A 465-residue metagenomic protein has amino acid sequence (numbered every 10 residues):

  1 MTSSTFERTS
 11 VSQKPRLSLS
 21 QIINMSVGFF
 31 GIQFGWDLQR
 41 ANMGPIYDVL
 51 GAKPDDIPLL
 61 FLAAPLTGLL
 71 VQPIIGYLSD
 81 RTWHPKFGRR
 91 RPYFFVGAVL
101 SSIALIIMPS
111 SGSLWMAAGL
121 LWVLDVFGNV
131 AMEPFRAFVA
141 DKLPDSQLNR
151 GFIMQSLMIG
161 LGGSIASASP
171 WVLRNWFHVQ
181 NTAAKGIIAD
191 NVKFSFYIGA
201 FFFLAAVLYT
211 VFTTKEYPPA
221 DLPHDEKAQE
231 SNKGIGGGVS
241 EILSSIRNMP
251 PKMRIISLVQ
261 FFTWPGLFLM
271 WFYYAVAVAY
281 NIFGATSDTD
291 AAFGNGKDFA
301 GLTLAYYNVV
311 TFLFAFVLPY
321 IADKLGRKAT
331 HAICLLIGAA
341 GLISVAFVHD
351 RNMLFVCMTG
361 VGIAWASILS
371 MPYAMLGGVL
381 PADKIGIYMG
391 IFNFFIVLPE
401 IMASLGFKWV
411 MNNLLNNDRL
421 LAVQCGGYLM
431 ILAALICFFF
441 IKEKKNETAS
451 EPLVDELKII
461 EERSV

Functional and structural regions predicted by a protein language model:
M1-S20, G112-G119, V130-A131, F135 (+2 more regions): Intracellular loop-helix junctions on the cytosolic face of multi-pass helical membrane proteins
E7-P65, R254-V259, T263-D288: Helix-loop boundary and gating motifs at the non-cytosolic
F30, A104-M108, G112-A131, M353-S367: Hydrophobic core of transmembrane alpha-helices in multi-pass small-molecule transporters, especially MFS/SLC-type
P54-D55, D145-Q155, K297, L380-F392: Loop-to-transmembrane helix entry/capping segments in MFS-fold secondary transporters and related SLC/MFSD carriers
L70-F87, L313-R327, M411: Helix-to-loop junctions at the C-terminal end of transmembrane segments in multipass secondary transporters
F94-S113, L336-H349: C-terminal ends and interior cores of transmembrane alpha-helices in multi-pass membrane transporters/permeases
V130-L143, S367-P381: Intracellular juxtamembrane helix-capping segments at the cytosolic ends of symmetry-related transmembrane helices
A322-P372: C-terminal transmembrane helical hairpin of 12-TM major facilitator-type secondary transporters
